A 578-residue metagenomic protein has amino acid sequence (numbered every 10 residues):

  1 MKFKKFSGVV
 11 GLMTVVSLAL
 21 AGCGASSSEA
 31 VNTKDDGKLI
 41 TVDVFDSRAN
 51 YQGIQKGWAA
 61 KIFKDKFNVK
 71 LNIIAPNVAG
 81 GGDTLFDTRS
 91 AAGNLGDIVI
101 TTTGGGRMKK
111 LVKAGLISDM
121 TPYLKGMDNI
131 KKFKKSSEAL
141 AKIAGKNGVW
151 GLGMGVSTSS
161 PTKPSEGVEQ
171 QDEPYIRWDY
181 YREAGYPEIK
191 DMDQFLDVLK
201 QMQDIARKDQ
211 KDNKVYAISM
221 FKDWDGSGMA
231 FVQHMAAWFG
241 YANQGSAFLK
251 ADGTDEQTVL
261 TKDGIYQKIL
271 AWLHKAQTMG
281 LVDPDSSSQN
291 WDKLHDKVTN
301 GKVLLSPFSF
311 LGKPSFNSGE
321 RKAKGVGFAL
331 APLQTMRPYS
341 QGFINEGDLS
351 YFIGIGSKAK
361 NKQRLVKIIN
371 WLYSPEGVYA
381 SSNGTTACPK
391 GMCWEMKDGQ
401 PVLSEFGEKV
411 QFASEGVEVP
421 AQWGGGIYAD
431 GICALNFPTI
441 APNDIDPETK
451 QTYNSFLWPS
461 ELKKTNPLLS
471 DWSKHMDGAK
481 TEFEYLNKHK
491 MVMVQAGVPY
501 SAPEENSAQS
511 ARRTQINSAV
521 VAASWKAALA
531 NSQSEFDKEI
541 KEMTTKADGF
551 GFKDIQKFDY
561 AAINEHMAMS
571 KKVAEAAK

Functional and structural regions predicted by a protein language model:
F3-K4, G8-G11, L20-Q194, N243-F248 (+2 more regions): Conserved N-terminal structural module of periplasmic/extracytoplasmic solute-binding proteins
A25-S27, A49-G53, A79-D83, G105-K109 (+8 more regions): Flexible loop/turn segments at secondary-structure boundaries
K38-V42, F67-L71, A92-D97, L116-S118 (+6 more regions): Loop/turn elements at helix/coil->beta-strand transitions in domains of secreted/extracellular proteins
R48-Q55, F67, T158-Y175, R182-Y186 (+4 more regions): Extracytoplasmic/periplasmic substrate-binding proteins
L116-G145, L199-M202, N213-K250, K302-R321: Carboxylate/His-rich catalytic cores and anion/metal-binding grooves
T121, G153-S227, A251-K293, K297 (+2 more regions): Helix-loop-helix "hinge/cap" segment bordering the ligand-binding cleft or interdomain interface
K302-S414: Structured mid-domain segments that build the active-site/substrate or prosthetic-cofactor binding neighborhood
A380-A522: Conserved small-residue motifs centered on glycine
